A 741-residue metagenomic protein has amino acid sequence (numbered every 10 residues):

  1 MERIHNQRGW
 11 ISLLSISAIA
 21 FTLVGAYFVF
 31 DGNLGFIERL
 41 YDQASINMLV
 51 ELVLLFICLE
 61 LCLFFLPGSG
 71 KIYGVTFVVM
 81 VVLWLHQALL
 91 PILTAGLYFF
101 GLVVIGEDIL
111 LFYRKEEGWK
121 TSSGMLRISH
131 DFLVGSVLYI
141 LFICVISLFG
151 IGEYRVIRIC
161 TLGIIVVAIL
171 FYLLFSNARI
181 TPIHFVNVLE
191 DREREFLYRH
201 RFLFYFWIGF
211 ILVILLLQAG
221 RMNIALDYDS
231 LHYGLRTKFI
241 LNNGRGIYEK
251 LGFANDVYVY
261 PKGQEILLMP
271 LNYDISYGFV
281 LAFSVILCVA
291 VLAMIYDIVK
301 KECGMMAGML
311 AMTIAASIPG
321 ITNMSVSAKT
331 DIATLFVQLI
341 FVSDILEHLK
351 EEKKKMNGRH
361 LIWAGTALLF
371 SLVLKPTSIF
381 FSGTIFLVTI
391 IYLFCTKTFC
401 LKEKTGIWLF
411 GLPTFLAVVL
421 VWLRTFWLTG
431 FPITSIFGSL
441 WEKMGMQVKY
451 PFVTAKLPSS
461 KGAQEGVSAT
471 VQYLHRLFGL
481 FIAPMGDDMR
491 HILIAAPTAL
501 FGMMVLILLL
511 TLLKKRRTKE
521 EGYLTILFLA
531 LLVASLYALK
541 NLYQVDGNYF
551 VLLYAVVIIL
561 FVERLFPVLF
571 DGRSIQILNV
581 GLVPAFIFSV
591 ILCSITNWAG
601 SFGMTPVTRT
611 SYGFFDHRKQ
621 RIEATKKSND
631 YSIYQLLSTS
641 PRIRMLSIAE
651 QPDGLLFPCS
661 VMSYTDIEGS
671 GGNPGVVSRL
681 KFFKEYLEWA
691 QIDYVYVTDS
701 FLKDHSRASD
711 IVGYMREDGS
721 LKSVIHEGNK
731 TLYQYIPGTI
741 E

Functional and structural regions predicted by a protein language model:
M1-E190, F682-F683: Membrane-embedded, hydrophobic transmembrane alpha-helices
L54-F64, A290-Y296, I390, H475-E521 (+2 more regions): Hydrophobic, aromatic-rich transmembrane alpha-helices and their immediate juxtamembrane boundary segments
R194-R201, K300-A307, E352-R359, C395-L409 (+2 more regions): Membrane-interface helix-loop-helix junctions at transmembrane boundaries of multi-pass membrane enzymes, predominantly
R201-W207, G358-A367, S382-L387, W408-F415 (+2 more regions): Signature aromatic-anchored transmembrane alpha helix within multi-pass, membrane-resident enzymes that catalyze glycan
A225-D229, Y233-R236, F586-Q635, P652-D653: Membrane-proximal, lumen/periplasm-facing interface regions of secretory-pathway glyco- and lipid-modifying enzymes
F239, D331-V337, S371-L374, F380-F381 (+2 more regions): Hydrophobic/aromatic-rich transmembrane helices and adjacent perimembrane loops
K404-D487, I595-N597: Membrane-lumen/periplasm interface segments of specific transmembrane helices in polyprenyl phosphate-linked
I622-T665, D693-S700: Short periplasmic/luminal acceptor-recognition loop of GT-C membrane glycosyltransferases, typified by
